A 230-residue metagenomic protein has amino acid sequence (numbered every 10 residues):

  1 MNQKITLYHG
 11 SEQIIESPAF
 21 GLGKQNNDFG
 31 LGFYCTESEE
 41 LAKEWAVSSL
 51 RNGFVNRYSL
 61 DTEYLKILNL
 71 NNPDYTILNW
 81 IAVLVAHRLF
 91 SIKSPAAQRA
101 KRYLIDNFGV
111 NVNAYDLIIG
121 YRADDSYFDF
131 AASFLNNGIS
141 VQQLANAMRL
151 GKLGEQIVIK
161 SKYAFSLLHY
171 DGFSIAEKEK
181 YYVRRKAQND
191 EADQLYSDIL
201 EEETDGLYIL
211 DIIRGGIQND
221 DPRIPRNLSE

Functional and structural regions predicted by a protein language model:
M1-D28, N56, P225-E230: ADP-ribose/NAD+-binding catalytic cleft of ART/PARP-like enzymes
N2-Q3, S49-R51, T62-E230: Conserved NAD+-utilizing ADP-ribose enzyme module
T6, F33, V55-N56, Q156-I157: A broad, low-specificity signal marking well-ordered, structured residues that form hydrophobic/aromatic
E12-Q13, E39, T62-Y64: Short, flexible loop/turn elements at secondary-structure junctions
I14, A19, D28, G32 (+2 more regions): Residue-level preference for alpha-helix termini and adjacent loops
K24-S49: Extended catalytic/binding region for NAD+/ADP-ribose chemistry, centered on the ART fold
S59: Exposed, tryptophan/tyrosine-rich binding patches on extracellular proteins that engage cell-surface glycans
